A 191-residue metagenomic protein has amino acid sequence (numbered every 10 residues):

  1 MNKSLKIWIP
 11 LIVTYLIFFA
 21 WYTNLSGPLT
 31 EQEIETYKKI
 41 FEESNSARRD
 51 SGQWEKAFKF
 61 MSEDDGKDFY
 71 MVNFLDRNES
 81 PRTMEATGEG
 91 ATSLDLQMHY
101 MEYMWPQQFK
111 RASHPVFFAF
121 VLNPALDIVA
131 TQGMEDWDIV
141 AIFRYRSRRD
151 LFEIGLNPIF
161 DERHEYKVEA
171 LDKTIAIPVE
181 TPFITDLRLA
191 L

Functional and structural regions predicted by a protein language model:
N2-W137, E180-L191: Short S/T/G/P-rich N-terminal loop/turn motif that feeds into the first structured element of a domain
T83-M84, S147-L156, F160: Short amphipathic alpha-helices within nucleic acid-binding modules
I139-R144: Active-site scaffold segments
R146, D150, R188-L191: An acidic-aromatic pocket/loop used at catalytic or ligand-binding sites
L171-D172, A176: Catalytic cores of eukaryotic secretory-pathway lumenal/extracellular enzymes that build and remodel glycoconjugates
